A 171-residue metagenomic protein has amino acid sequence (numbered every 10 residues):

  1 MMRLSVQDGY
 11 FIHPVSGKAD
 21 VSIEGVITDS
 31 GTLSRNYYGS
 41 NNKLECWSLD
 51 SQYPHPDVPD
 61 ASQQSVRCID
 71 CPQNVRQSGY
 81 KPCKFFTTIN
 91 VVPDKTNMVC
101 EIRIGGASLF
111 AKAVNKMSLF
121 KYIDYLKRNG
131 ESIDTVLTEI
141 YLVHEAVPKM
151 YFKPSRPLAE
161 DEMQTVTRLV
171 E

Functional and structural regions predicted by a protein language model:
M1-M98, V147-K149, S155: OB-fold ssDNA-binding interfaces and closely related basic DNA-contact patches used across DNA replication/repair
P82-E160: Extended serine/threonine-enriched, polar tracts that run as long, contiguous segments within proteins
R156-E171: Short peripheral tails and domain-boundary helices/loops at the edges of structured domains
